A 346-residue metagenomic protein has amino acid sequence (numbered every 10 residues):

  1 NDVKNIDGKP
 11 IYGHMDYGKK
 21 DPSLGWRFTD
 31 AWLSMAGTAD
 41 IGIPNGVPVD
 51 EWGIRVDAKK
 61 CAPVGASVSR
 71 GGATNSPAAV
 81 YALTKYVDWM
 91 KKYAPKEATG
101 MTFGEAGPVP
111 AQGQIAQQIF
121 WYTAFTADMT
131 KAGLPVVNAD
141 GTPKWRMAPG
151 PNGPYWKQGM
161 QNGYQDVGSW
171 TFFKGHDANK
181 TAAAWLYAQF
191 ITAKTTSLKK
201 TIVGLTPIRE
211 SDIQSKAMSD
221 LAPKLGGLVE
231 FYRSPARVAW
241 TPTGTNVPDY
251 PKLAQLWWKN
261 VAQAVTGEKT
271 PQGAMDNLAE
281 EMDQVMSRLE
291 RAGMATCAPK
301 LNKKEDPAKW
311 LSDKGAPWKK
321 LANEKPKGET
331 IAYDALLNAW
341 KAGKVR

Functional and structural regions predicted by a protein language model:
N1, D16-S67, N162-K174, K252-A262: Periplasmic solute-binding protein
N1, G104-Q118, K259, Q263-T266: Short helices/loops that flank or line small-molecule/ion binding pockets
D2-G18, A193-G204, A279-K300: Bilobed periplasmic-binding protein-like "clamshell/Venus-flytrap" ligand-binding domains
A39-G100, G150: Glycine-centered hinge/linker elements that transmit conformational signals in sensory and ligand-binding systems
Y81-K85, N179-I191, L253, T270 (+1 more regions): Short amphipathic alpha-helical coupling segments at ligand-binding clamshell hinges and other catalytic/signaling
K91-K96, E105, I115, A132-D212 (+2 more regions): Extracytoplasmic/periplasmic substrate-recognition and gating elements
F103, F120-T126, G168: Beta->alpha turn/N-cap motifs
P143-N152, I202-V265, R291-K325, A339-W340: Long, aromatic- and glycine/proline-rich binding clefts that accommodate carbohydrate-like moieties
